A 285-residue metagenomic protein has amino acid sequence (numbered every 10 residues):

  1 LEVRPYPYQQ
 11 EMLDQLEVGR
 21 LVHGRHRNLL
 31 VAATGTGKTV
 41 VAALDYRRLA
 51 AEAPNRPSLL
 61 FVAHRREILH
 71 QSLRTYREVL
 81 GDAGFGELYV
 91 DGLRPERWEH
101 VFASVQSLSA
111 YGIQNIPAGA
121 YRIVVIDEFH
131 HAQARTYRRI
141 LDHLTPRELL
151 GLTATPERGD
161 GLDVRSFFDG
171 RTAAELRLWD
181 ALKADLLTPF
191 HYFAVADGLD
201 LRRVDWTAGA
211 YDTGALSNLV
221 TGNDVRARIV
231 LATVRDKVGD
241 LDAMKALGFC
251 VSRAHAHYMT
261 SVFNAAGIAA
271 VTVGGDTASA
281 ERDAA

Functional and structural regions predicted by a protein language model:
L1-V31: Conserved pre-motif I regulatory segment
Q15-L21, T36-P54, T75: Walker A/P-loop NTP-binding motif
V22-Y46, K245-V251, V273: Walker A/P-loop
T39-V41, N55-E78, T136, V251-A254: Conserved Walker A/P-loop ATP-binding site and its immediately adjacent core in helicase/helicase-like ATPase domains
H70, F85-R97, I113, L247 (+2 more regions): Conserved helicase ATPase core of P-loop NTP-dependent helicases/translocases
D91-I123, A134-R139: Conserved helix/coil segment N-terminal to the catalytic DExD/H
H130-F193: Post-DEXD/H (motif II) to motif III coupling segment of the RecA-like Helicase ATP-binding lobe
T172-L247: Conserved interdomain linker/interface between the two RecA-like ATPase lobes of SF2 helicase motors
